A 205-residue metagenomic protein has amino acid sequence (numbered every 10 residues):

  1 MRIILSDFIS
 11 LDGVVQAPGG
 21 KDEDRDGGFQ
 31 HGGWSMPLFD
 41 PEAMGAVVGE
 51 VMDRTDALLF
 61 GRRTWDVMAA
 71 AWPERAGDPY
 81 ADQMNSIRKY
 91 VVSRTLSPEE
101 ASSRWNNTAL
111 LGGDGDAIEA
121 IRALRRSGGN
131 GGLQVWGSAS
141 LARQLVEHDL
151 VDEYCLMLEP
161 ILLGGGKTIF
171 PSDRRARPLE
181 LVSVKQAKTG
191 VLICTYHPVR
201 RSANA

Functional and structural regions predicted by a protein language model:
M1-L150, P160-A205: Portal/gating segments that form or line small-molecule/metal binding sites
E153: Periplasmic plug
